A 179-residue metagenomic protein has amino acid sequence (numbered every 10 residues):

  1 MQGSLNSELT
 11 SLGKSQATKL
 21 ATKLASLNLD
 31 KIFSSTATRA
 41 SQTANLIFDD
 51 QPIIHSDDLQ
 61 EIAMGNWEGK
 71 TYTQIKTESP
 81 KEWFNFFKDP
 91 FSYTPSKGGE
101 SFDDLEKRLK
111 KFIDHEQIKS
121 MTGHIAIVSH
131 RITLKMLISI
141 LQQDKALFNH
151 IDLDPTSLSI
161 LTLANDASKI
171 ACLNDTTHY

Functional and structural regions predicted by a protein language model:
M1-T43, K97-K110: Loop-to-helix element that buttresses phosphate recognition and phosphoryl-transfer chemistry
A17, S79, P90, L109-I113 (+1 more regions): Short amphipathic alpha-helical/adjacent loop interface patches that line ligand and macromolecule-binding sites
T18-W83: Phosphate-coordination/substrate-recognition cap region in phosphate-metabolizing enzymes
D49, S56, I62-Q74, I118-G123 (+1 more regions): Acidic, low-complexity terminal tails and accessory targeting/binding regions of phosphate-metabolizing enzymes
E82-D104: Short glycine/proline- and acidic residue-enriched helix-loop micro-motifs that form flexible lids or anion-recognition
M121-R131: Generic beta-sheet signal
T133-S139: Catalytic DNA-binding helix-loop module of base-excision-repair DNA glycosylases/AP lyases
